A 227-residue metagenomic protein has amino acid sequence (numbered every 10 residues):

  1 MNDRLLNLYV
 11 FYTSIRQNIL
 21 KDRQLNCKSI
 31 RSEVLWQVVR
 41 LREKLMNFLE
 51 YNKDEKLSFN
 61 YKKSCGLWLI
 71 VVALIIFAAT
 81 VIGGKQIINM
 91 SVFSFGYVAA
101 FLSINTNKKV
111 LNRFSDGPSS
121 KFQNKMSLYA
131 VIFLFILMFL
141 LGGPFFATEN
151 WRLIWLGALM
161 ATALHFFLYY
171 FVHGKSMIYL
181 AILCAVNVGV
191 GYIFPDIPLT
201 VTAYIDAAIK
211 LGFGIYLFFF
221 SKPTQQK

Functional and structural regions predicted by a protein language model:
R42-L57: Short, Lys/Arg-rich, polar N-terminal cytosolic tail immediately upstream of the first transmembrane signal-anchor
F59-A79: The first (N-terminal) embedded transmembrane alpha-helix
I70-V72, V131-G142, L183: Core segments of transmembrane alpha-helices that mediate helix-helix packing or line hydrophobic substrate/ligand
I75-S127: Selected alpha-helical membrane-embedding segments in polytopic membrane proteins
G96-I104, M160-L168, A208-F218: Alpha-helical transmembrane segments and their membrane-interface exit regions
F139-V186: Membrane-proximal helix-loop-helix units in multi-pass membrane proteins
L180-K227: Terminal transmembrane helical module of multi-pass membrane proteins
